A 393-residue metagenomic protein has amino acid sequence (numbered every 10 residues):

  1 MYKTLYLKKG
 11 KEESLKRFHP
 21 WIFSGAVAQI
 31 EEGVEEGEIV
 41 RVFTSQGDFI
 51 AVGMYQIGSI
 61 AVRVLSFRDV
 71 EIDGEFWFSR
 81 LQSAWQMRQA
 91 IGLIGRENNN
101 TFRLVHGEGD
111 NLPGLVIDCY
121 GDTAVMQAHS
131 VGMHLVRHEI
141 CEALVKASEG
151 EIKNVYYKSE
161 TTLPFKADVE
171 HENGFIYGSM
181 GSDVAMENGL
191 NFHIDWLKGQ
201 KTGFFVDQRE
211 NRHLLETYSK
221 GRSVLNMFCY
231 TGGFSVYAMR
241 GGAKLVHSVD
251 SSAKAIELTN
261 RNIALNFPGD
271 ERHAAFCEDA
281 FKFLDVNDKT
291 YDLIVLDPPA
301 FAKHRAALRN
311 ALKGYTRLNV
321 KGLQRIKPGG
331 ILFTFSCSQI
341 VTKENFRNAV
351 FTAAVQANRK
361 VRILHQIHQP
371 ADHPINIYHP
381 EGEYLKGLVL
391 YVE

Functional and structural regions predicted by a protein language model:
M1-L115, C119: Non-catalytic accessory regions of SAM-dependent methyltransferases
V105-D118, H134-F205, H213: Non-catalytic substrate-recognition/targeting regions of SAM-dependent transferases
G221-Y230: Conserved class I S-adenosyl-L-methionine
T231-K244: Conserved SAM-binding loop of SAM-dependent methyltransferases across substrates and taxa, primarily the Class I
L245-D250: Conserved SAM-binding motif I beta-strand of class I
K254-V295: S-adenosyl-L-methionine
Y291-K321: Mobile active-site "lid"/loop adjacent to the S-adenosyl-L-methionine
I331-E393: C-terminal catalytic and target-recognition region of SAM-dependent MTase-like enzymes, primarily methyltransferases
